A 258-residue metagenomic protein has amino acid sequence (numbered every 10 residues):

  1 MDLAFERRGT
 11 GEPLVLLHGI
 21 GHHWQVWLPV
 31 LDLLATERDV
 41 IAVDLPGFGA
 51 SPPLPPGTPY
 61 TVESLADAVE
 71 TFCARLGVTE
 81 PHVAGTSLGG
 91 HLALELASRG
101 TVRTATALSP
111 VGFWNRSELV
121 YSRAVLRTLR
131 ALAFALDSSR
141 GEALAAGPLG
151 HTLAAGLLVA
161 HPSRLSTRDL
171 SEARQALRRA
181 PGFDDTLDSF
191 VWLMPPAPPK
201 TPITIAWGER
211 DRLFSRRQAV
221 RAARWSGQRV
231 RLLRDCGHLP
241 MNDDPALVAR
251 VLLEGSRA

Functional and structural regions predicted by a protein language model:
M1-L16, A35-D39, Y60, A66-E70 (+6 more regions): Alpha/beta-hydrolase fold catalytic core
A4-P52: Conserved HGGG/HGGXW glycine-rich cap/lid loop of the alpha/beta-hydrolase fold
R8, L28, I41-L88, R250: Active-site loop/oxyanion-hole signature of alpha/beta-hydrolase fold enzymes
H18-I20, P81, G85-G90, G208: Conserved alpha/beta-hydrolase "nucleophile elbow" surrounding the catalytic nucleophile
D32, P202-C236, N242: Conserved loop-alpha-helix segment in the C-terminal half of the alpha/beta-hydrolase fold that carries the catalytic
V102-D137: Flexible "cap/lid" loop of the alpha/beta hydrolase fold
R140-P198: Conserved alpha/beta-hydrolase catalytic His-Asp/Glu region
N242-E254: Post-His helix in hydrolase/transferase enzymes
